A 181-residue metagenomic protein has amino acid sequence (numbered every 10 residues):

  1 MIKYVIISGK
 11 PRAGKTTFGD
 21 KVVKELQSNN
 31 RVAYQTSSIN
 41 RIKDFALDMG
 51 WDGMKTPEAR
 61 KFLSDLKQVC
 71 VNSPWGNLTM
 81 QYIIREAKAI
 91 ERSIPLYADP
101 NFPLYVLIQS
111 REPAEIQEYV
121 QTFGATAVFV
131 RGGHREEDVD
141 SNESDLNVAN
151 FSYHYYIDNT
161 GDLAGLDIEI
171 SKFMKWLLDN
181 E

Functional and structural regions predicted by a protein language model:
M1-V5, L104: Extreme N-terminal starter segment of soluble prokaryotic enzymes
G9-K10: P-loop (Walker A) phosphate-binding loop of NTP-binding proteins
K15: Conserved lysine of the Walker
F18: Hydrophobic positions on the alpha1 helix immediately C-terminal to the Walker A/P-loop
K21: Active-site signature of alpha/beta-hydrolase-fold catalytic machinery across serine- and Asp/Cys-nucleophile hydrolases
S28-S37: Conserved catalytic segments around the Walker B and adjacent sensor/switch elements of P-loop NTPase domains
S37-L104: ATP-dependent small-molecule kinase phosphotransfer cores that center on conserved nucleotide phosphate-binding segments
E115-Q117, Q121-T122, V128-E181: Small-molecule kinase domains that catalyze NTP-dependent phosphoryl transfer to phosphate-bearing small molecules
